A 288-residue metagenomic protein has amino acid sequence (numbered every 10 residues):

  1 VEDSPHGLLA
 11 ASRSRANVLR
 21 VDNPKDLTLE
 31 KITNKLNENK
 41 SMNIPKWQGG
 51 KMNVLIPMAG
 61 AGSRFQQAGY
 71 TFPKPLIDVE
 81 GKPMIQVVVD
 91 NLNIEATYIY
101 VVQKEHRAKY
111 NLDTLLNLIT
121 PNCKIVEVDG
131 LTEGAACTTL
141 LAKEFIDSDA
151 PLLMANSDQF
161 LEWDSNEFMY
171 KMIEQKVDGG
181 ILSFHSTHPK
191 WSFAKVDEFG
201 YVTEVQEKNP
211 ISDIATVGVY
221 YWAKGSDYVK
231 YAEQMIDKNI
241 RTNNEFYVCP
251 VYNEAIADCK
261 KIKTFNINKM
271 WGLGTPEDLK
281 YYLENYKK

Functional and structural regions predicted by a protein language model:
V1-K51: Asp-based, Mg2+/Mn2+-dependent phosphohydrolase catalytic module
P5, H106, Q159-E162: A short, conserved beta-strand element in the Rossmann-like catalytic core that flanks the donor/metal-binding loop
L8, D26-L29, E105-L112, P189-K190: Short, charged/polar "capping" segments at the starts of alpha-helices and the immediately preceding loops
R20, V54-I56, I99-V101, M154 (+2 more regions): Structural beta-sheet core signal
G50-V54, T203, A215-K288: Conserved alpha/beta core of the MobA/IspD/sugar-nucleotide pyrophosphorylase nucleotidyltransferase superfamily
N53-I56, R64-Q66, D78, K82-P151: Conserved N-terminal catalytic core of the sugar/cofactor nucleotidyltransferase
D149-F160: Short beta-strand-to-loop acidic/aromatic patch adjacent to the donor-nucleotide binding site
E162-N239: Conserved core of the sugar-phosphate nucleotidyltransferase
